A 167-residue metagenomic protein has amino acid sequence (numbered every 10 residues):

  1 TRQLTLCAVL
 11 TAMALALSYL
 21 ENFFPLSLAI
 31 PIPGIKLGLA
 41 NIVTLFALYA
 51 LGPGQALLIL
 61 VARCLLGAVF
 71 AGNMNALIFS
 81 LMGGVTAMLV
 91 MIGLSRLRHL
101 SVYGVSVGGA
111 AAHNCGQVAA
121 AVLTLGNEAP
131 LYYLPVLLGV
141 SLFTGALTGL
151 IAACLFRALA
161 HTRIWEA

Functional and structural regions predicted by a protein language model:
T1-F46: Hydrophobic transmembrane alpha-helices
T1-T11, A16, Y132-A167: Alpha-helical transmembrane segments and their cytosolic interface
R2, G54-Q55, S101-G104, Y132: Residue-level recognition of membrane-helix boundary sites in multi-pass small-molecule transporters
T5-T11, A16, I59, S80-A112: Short helix-perturbing small/polar motifs within transmembrane alpha-helices
S18-L37, A62-M91, V102, V122-A129 (+1 more regions): Interfacial aromatic-anchored transmembrane helix boundaries in multi-pass membrane proteins
P25, T44, L48, I59 (+2 more regions): Alpha-helical transmembrane segments and their lipid-water interface positions in multi-pass membrane proteins
L37-P53, V90-L94: Generic transmembrane alpha-helix motif of multi-pass integral membrane proteins
N73, L77, L89, G93 (+3 more regions): Mid-bilayer segments of alpha-helical transmembrane spans in multi-pass integral membrane proteins that mediate
